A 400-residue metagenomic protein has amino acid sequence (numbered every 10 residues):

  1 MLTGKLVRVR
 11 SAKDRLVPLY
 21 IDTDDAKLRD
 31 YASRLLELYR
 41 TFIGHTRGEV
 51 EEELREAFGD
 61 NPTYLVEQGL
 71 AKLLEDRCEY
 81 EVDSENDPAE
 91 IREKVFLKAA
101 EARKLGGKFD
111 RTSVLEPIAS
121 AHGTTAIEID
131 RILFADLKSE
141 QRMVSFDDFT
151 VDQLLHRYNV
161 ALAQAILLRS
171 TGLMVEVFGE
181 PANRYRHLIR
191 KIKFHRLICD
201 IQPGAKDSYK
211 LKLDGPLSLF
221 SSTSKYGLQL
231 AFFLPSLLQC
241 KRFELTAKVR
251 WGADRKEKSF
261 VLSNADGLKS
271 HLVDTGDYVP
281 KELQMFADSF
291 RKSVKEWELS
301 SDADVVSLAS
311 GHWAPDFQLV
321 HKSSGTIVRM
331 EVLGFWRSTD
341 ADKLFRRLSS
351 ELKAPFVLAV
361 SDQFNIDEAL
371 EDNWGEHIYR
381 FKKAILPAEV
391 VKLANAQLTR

Functional and structural regions predicted by a protein language model:
M1-R400: Electrostatic, structured charged patches in enzyme active sites and in nucleic-acid/phosphate-binding
